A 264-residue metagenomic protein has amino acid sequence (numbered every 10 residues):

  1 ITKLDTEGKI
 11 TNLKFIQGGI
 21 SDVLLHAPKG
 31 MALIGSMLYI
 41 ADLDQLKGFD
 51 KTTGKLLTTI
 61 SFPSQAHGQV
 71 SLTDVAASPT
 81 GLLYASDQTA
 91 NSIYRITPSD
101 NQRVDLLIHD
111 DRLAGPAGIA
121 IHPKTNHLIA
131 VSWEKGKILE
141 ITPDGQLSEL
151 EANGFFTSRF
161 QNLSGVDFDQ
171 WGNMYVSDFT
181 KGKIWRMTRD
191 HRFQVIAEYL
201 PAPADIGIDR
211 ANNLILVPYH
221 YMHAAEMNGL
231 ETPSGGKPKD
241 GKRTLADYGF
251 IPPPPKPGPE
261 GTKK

Functional and structural regions predicted by a protein language model:
I1-T2, L46-K47, N91-I93, G136-I138 (+2 more regions): Structural signal for beta-propeller blades
D5-K9, D50-K55, T97-N101, T142-Q146 (+2 more regions): Short loop/turn segments that connect beta-strands within beta-propeller blades
I10-D22, K55-Q65, Q102-D110, L147-T157 (+1 more regions): A short beta-strand motif characteristic of beta-propeller blades
G19-M37, S64-L83, D110-L128, E134-K135 (+3 more regions): Beta-rich, blade/repeat-based domains predominating in secreted/periplasmic proteins but also intracellular
L43, Q88, W133-E134, F179 (+1 more regions): Short loop/turn segments immediately following the C-termini of beta-strands
G48-I96: Hydrophobic alpha-helical segments and helix pairs
G136-L139, P143-V195: Glycine/small-residue-rich hydrophobic helix-like segments
P203-P253: Blade-level signature of beta-propeller repeat domains, shared across WD40, Kelch, NHL, RCC1 and BNR/Asp-box propellers
